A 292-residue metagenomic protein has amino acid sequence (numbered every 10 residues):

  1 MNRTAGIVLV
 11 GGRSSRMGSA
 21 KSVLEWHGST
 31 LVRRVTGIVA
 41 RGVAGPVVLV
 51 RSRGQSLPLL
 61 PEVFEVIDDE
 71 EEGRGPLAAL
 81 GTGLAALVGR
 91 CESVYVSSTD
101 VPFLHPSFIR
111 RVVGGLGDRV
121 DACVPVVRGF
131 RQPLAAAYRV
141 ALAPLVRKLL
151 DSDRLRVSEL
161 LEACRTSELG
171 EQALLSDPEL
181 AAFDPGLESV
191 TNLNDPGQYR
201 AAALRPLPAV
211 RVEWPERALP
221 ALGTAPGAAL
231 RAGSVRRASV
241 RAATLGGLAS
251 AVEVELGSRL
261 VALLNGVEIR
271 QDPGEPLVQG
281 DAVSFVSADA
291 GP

Functional and structural regions predicted by a protein language model:
M1-R154, E162-L187, S287, G291-P292: Nucleotide and nucleotide-moiety/phosphate-recognizing core
D100, N194, Q198, N265: Acidic active-site catalytic centers that drive phospho-/nucleotidyl reactions and related ester hydrolyses
L160-A163, D195: A short, conserved alpha-helix in the catalytic core of glycosyltransferases
A173-P208: Glycine-rich phosphate/pyrophosphate-binding loop and the adjoining helix
R200-P292: Ubiquitin-like/PB1-type beta-grasp interaction modules and other compact soluble beta-rich domains
